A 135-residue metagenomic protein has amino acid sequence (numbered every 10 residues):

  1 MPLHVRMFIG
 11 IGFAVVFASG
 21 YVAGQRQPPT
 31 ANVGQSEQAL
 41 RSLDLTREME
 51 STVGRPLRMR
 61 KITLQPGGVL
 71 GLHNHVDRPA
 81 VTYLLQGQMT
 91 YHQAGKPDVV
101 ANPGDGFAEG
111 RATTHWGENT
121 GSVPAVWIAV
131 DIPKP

Functional and structural regions predicted by a protein language model:
P2-R58, D98-V100, F107-A108, V126: A short, N-terminal "cap"/entry segment at the start of jelly-roll beta-barrel domains of the cupin/DSBH fold
V53-R55, G68-A80: A short beta-loop-beta micro-motif enriched in histidine and acidic residues
L64-P66, A94-A112: Short acidic-glycine-tyrosine-enriched beta hairpin
L70-H75, Q93, E118-T120: Short histidine-centered beta-strand/loop micro-motifs that create catalytic or ligand/metal-coordination sites
V76, Y83, V100, T120-P124: Extracellular/periplasmic catalytic domains that process cell-envelope and extracellular macromolecules
D77-G95, D105: Glycine- and acidic-residue-biased ligand/ion/polar-headgroup-sensing regions
R111-P135: Ligand-binding loop in jelly-roll beta-barrel domains
